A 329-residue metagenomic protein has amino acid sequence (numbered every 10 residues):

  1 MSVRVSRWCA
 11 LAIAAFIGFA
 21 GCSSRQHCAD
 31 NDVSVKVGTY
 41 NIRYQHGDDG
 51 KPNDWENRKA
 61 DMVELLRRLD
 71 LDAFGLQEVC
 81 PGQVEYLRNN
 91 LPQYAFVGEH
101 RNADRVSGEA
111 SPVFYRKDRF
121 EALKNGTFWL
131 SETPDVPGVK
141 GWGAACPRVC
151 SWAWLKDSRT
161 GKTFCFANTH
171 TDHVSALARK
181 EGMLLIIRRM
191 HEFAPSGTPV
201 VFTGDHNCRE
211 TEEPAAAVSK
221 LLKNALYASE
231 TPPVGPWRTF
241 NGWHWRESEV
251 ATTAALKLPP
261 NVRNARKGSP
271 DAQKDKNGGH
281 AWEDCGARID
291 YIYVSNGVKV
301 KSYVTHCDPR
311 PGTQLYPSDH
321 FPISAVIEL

Functional and structural regions predicted by a protein language model:
M1-R4: N-terminal secretory signal peptides that target proteins for export/translocation
R7-A10, F16, A20-N90, A103-E109 (+2 more regions): N-terminal, active-site-proximal structural segment of metallo-dependent hydrolase catalytic domains
A29-V33, R68, N89, D104-S107 (+5 more regions): Extracellular/periplasmic catalytic domains that process cell-envelope and extracellular macromolecules
V35-I42, M62-L87, F114, A153 (+5 more regions): Active-site beta-strand/loop signature of hydrolases that rely on acidic residues for catalysis
T39-A60, W129-C146, D172: Acidic/histidine-rich helix-loop elements that form or flank divalent-metal/phosphate-binding sites at the catalytic
Q45-D48, G82-E85, D104-P112, L123 (+5 more regions): Short catalytic/ligand-binding loop motif for oxyanion handling, primarily in non-cytosolic enzymes, centered on
A73-A167, T171: Structured beta-strand-rich core segments of catalytic domains in phosphoester-bond hydrolases
L177, H191-V200, C208-L329: Metal-dependent phosphoester-hydrolase catalytic domains
